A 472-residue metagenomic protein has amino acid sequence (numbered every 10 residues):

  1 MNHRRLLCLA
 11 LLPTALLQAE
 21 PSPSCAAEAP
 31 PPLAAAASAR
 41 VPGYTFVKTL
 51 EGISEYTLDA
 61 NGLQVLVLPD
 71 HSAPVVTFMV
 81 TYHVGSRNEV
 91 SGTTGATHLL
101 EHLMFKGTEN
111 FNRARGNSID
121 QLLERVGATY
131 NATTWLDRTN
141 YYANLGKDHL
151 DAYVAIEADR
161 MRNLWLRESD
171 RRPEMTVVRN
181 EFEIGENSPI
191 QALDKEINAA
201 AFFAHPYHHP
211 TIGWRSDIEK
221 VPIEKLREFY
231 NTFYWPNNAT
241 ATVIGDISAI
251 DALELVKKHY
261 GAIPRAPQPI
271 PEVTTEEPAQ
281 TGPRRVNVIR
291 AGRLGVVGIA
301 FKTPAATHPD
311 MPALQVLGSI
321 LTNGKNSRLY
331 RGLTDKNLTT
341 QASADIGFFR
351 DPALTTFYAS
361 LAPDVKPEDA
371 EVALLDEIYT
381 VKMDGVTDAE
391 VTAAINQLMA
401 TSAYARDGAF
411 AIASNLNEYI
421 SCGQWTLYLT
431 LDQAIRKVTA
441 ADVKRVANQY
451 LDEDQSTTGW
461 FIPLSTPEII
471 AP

Functional and structural regions predicted by a protein language model:
M1-C8: Bacterial N-terminal signal peptides that target proteins for export
C8-Q18: Bacterial N-terminal signal peptides
C25-M79, V84-S86, N110-D148, I184-N238 (+8 more regions): Non-catalytic beta-strand/loop surface segments
G85-T93: Short pre-active-site segment immediately N-terminal to the catalytic Zn-binding motif
T94-E109: Active-site SXXK
K106-N112, M161-S169, V386-T387: Short, polar/flexible loop-turn hinges at active-site or ligand-entry regions and domain interfaces
D251-P269, K382: Glycine-centered hinge/linker elements that transmit conformational signals in sensory and ligand-binding systems
